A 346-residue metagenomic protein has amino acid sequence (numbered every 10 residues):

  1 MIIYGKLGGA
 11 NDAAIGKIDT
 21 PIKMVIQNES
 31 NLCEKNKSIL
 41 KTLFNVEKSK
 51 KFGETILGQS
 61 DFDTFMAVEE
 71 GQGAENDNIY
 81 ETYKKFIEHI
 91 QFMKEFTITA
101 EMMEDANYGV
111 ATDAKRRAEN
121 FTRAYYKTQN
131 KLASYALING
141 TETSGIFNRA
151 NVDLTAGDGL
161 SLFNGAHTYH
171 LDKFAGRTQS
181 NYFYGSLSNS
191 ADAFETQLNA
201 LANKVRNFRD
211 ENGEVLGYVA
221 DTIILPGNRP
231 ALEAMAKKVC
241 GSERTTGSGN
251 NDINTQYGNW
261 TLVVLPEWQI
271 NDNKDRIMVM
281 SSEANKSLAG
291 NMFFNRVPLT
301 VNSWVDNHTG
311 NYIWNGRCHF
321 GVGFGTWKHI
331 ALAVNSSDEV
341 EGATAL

Functional and structural regions predicted by a protein language model:
M1-C33: N-terminal alpha-helical "arm" segments
I2-G8, G157-D210, Y218-D221, N228-L346: Sequence/fold signature of self-assembling virion shell proteins
N31, S38, S49, K127 (+4 more regions): Intrinsically disordered or highly flexible coil/loop and linker segments, enriched in small and charged/polar residues
N31-F92: Assembly/oligomerization interface modules of large self-assembling protein complexes
K84-G145, I223-I224, W314-G316: Long, contiguous amphipathic alpha-helices that act as assembly "spine/axial" helices in icosahedral shell and virion
H89-I90, V215-G217: Short, flexible turn/loop "capping" segments at secondary-structure junctions
A100, E104, V205-N212: Structural motif corresponding to the C-terminal cap of alpha-helices
Q129-T178: Glycine-rich, mobile lid/loop segments that gate access to catalytic sites or pores
